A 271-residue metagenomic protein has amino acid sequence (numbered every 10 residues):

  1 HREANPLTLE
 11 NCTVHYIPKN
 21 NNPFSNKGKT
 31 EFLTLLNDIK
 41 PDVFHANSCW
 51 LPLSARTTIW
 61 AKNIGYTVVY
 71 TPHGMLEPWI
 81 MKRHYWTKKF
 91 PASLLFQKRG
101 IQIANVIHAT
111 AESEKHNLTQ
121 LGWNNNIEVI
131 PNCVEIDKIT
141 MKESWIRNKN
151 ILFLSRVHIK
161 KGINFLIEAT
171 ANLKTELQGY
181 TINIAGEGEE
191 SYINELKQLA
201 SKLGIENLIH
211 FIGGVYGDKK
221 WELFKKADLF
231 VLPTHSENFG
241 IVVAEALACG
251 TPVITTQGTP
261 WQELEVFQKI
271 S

Functional and structural regions predicted by a protein language model:
L36, G214-V215, E222-A227: Short alpha-helical donor nucleotide-sugar binding micro-motif in glycosyltransferases
V43-P78: An aromatic- and histidine-rich active-site surface loop
N63, L76, K89-I107, L121: Membrane-proximal helix-turn-helix segments that form the acceptor-binding/catalytic region of lipid-linked
S113, C133: Carbohydrate-associated surface elements
K149, F153-N172, I182, S191-E195: A conserved mid-protein helix/loop that constitutes part of the nucleotide-sugar donor-binding site
N194-V215: Nucleotide-activated donor-binding/catalytic signature segment of Leloir-type glycosyltransferases, i.e., the conserved
H235: Aromatic "clamp/platform" in nucleotide-sugar-dependent glycosyltransferases that forms part of the donor/acceptor
P252-T255: Short hydrophobic beta-strand element within catalytic cores of glycosyltransferases and related nucleotide-activated
